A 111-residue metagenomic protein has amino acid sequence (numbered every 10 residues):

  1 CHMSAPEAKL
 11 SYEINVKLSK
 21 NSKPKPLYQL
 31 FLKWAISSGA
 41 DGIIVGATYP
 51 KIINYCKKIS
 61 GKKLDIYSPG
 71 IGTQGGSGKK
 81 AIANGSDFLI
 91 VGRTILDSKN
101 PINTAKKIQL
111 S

Functional and structural regions predicted by a protein language model:
C1-G46, K63: Conserved anion-binding
C1-M3, A47-T48, P69-T73, G92-T94: Short secondary-structure boundary segments
P6-S11, K51-Y55, G75-G76, K99: Short acidic/glycine-rich loop or secondary-structure boundary segments that cap or lie
Y12-N15, K58-S60, A81-A83, N103-A105: Short, glycine/charged-enriched secondary-structure capping and boundary segments
I36, I53-G61, A105-S111: Surface-exposed amphipathic alpha-helices with a cationic face
N54-K58, T73-D87: Catalytic cores of alpha/beta
I59-P69: Short beta-strand/loop segments at the ligand-binding rim of alpha/beta enzyme cores
K79-S86, R93-S111: C-terminal helical cap(s) of enzyme catalytic domains, especially alpha/beta-barrels
